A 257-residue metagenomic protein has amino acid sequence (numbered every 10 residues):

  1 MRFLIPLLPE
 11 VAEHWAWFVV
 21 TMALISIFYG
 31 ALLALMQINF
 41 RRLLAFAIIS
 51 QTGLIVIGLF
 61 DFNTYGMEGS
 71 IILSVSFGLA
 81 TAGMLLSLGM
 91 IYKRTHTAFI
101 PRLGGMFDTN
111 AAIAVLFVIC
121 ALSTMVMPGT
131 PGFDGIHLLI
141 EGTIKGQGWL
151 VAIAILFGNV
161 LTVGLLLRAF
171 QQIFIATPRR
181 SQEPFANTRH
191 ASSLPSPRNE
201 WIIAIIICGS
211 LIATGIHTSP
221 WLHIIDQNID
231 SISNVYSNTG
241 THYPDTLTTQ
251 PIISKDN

Functional and structural regions predicted by a protein language model:
M1-H137, E141-Q171: Hydrophobic transmembrane alpha-helices and their helix-loop junctions in integral membrane proteins
N110-A112, R168-N257: Cytoplasmic/organellar membrane-interface segments at the starts of transmembrane helices in multi-pass inner-membrane
